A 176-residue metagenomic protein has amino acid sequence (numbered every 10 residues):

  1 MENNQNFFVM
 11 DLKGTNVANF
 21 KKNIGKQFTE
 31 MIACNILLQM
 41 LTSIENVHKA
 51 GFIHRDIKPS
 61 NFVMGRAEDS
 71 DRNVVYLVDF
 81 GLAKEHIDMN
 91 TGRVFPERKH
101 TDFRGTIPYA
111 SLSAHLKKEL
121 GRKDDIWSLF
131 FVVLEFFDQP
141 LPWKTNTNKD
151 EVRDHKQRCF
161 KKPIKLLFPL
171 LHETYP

Functional and structural regions predicted by a protein language model:
N3-M10, A18: A conserved loop-to-beta-strand element in the N-lobe of protein kinase catalytic cores that borders the ATP-binding
A18-F28: AlphaC helix of the protein kinase catalytic domain
I36-L37: Activation segment signature within eukaryotic-like protein kinase domains
M40-V47: Conserved hydrophobic alpha-helix
H48-D69: Catalytic-loop of the protein kinase fold
G65-R104: Activation segment/activation loop of eukaryotic-type protein kinase catalytic domains
T91-R93, F103-K118: Protein kinase subdomain VIII
A114-F168: Conserved C-lobe activation region of Hanks-type protein kinase-like domains
